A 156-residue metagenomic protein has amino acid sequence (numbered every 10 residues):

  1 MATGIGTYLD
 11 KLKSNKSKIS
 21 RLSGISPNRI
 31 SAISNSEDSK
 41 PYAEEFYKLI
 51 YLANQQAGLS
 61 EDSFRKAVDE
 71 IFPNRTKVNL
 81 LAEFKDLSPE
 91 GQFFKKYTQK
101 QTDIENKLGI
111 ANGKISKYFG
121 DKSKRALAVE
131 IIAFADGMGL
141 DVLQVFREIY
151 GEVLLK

Functional and structural regions predicted by a protein language model:
M1-K18, E70-D103, L143: A short, Lys/Arg-rich alpha-helix, primarily the initiator
L9, S20, I50, E105 (+1 more regions): The alpha-helix within a helix-turn-helix
K16, P27, E61, N112-G113 (+1 more regions): The DNA-contacting recognition helix of HTH DNA-binding domains and analogous helical DNA-recognition elements
G24-P41, G109-R125: Recognition helix of helix-turn-helix/homeodomain-like DNA-binding domains that insert into the DNA major groove
A43-E61, A128-Q144: DNA major-groove recognition helix of helix-turn-helix/homeodomain DNA-binding modules
L59-L80, Q144-K156: Short amphipathic recognition helices of helix-turn-helix/homeodomain-type DNA-binding modules
D103, K107-Y150, K156: Mid-protein regulatory/catalytic core that forms ligand/cofactor-binding pockets and protein-protein interaction
